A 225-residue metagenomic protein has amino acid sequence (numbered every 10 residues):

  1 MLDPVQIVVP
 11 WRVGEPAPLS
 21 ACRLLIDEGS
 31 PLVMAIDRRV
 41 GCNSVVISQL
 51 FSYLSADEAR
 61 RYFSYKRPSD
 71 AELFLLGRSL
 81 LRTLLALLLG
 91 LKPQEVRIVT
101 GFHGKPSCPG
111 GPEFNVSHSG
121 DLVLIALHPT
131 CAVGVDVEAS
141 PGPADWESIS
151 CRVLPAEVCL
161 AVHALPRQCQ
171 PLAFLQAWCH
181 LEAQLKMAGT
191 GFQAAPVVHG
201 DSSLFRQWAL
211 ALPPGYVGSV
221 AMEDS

Functional and structural regions predicted by a protein language model:
M1-S225: Core catalytic alpha/beta fold that binds nucleotide/phospho-ligands
